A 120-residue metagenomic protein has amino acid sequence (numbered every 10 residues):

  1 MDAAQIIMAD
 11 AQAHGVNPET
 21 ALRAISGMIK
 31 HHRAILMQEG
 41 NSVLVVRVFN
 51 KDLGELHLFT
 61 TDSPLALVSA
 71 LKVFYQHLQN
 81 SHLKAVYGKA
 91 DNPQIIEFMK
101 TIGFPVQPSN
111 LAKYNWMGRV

Functional and structural regions predicted by a protein language model:
M1-R23: Short amphipathic alpha-helix that is part of the acyltransferase structural core
G27-V43: Conserved beta-hairpin
M37-G40, V48-F49, G118-V120: Active-site beta-strand termini and strand-to-loop segments that position acidic
F49-S63, M117: Conserved acetyl-CoA binding element of GNAT-fold acetyltransferases
S63-Q79, E97, T101: Conserved acetyl-CoA-binding loop-helix of GNAT-fold acetyltransferases
Q79-D91: Conserved GNAT acetyl-CoA-binding A-motif
D91-S109: Conserved active-site alpha-helix within GNAT-family acetyltransferase domains
P105-R119: Conserved catalytic-core motifs of GNAT/GCN5-like acyltransferases
